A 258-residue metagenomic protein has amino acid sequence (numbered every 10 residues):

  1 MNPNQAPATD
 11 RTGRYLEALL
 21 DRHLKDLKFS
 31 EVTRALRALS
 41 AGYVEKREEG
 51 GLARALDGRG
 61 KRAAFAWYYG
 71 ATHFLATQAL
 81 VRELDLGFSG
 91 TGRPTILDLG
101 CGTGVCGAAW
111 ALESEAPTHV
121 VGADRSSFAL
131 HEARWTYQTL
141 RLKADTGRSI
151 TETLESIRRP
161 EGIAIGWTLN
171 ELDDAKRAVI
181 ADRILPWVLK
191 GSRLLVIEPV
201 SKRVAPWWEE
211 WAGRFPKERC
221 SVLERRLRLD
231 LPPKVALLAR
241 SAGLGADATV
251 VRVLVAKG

Functional and structural regions predicted by a protein language model:
M1-L52: N-terminal auxiliary segments of SAM/dcSAM-dependent transferases
S30-F88: Conserved Class I S-adenosyl-L-methionine-dependent methyltransferase catalytic core
T103-A116: Conserved SAM-binding loop of SAM-dependent methyltransferases across substrates and taxa, primarily the Class I
S126: Conserved SAM/SAH-binding beta-strand->alpha-helix loop
E161-A175: A short SAM/SAH-binding and catalytic strip from SAM-dependent methyltransferases
A178-K190: A short glycine-rich, Lys/Arg-flanked "PGG" loop and its adjoining helix->strand segment in the class I
K190-P199: Conserved beta-strand signature within the Rossmann-like core of class I S-adenosyl-L-methionine
K217-G258: Class I S-adenosyl-L-methionine
